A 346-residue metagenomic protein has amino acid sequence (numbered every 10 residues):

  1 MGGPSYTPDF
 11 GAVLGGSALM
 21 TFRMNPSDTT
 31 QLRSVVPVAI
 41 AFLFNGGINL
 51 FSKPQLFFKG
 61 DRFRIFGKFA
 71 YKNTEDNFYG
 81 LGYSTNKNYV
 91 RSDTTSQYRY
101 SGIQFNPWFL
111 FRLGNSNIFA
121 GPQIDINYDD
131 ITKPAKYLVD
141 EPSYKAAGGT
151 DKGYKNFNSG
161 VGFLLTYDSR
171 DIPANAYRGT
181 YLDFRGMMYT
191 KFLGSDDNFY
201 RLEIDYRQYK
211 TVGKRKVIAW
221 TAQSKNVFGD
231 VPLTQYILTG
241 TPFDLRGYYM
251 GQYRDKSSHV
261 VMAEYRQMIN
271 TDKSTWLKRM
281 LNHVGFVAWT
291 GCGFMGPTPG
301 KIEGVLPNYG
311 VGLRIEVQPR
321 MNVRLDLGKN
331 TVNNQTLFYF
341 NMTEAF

Functional and structural regions predicted by a protein language model:
M1, Y6-G153, G251, D326 (+1 more regions): Gram-negative/organellar outer-membrane beta-barrel architecture
G11, N25-P26, D61-I65, S116-A120 (+4 more regions): Repeated loop/turn-to-beta-strand initiation elements of outer-membrane beta-barrel proteins
L14-G16, I48-S52, S101-P107, S159-F163 (+7 more regions): Hydrophobic, lipid-facing positions within transmembrane beta-strands of outer-membrane proteins
T21-N25, A39-N45, K72-D76, N127-I131 (+7 more regions): Sequence/structural signature of outer-membrane beta-barrel proteins
S34-V38, F63-F69, I118-P122, V161-F163 (+7 more regions): Transmembrane beta-strands of outer-membrane beta-barrel proteins
N45-G47, F58-R64, L113-N117, G179 (+4 more regions): Strand-connecting loop/turn motifs
A135-S159, R215, S258-D272, R279-L281 (+1 more regions): Outer-membrane beta-barrel transmembrane domain signature
V161-G162, T166, R170-M280: C-terminal outer-membrane beta-barrel translocator/porin domains of Gram-negative envelope proteins and their
